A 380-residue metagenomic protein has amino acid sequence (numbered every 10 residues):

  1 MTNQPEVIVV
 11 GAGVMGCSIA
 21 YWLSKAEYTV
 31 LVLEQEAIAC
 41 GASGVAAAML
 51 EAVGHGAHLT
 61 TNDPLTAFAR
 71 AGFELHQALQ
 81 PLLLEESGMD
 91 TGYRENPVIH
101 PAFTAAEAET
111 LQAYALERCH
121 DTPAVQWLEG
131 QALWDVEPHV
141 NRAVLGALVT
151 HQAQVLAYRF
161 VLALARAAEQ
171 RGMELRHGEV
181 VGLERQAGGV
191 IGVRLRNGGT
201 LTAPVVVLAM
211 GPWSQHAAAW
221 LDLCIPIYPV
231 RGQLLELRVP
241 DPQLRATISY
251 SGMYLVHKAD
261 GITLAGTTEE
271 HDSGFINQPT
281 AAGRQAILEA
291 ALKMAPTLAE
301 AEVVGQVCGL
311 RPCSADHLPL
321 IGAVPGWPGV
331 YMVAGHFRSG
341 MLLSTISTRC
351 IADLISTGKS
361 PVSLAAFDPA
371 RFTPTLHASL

Functional and structural regions predicted by a protein language model:
P5-L31: N-terminal Rossmann-like FAD-binding beta1-loop-alpha1 element of flavoenzymes
I8-V10, L33, L201-W213, T348: Short hydrophobic core segments
M15, I38, W213: Conserved Rossmann-like nucleotide-cofactor binding loop
Y21-A26, Q35, A48-L50, G54 (+2 more regions): Active-site substrate-recognition segment that forms the wall of the catalytic cavity or substrate channel
A48-A132, V136, G252, A290-L292: Dinucleotide-binding Rossmann-like beta1-alpha1 core, especially the glycine-rich loop that anchors the ADP
A67-R70, P101-A108, L148-R166, Q278-G283 (+1 more regions): Short beta-strand to alpha-helix junction loop
A147-N197, L201-P204: Helical element adjacent to the flavin cofactor pocket in flavoenzyme catalytic cores
A295-L380: C-terminal catalytic lobe of FAD-dependent flavoproteins
